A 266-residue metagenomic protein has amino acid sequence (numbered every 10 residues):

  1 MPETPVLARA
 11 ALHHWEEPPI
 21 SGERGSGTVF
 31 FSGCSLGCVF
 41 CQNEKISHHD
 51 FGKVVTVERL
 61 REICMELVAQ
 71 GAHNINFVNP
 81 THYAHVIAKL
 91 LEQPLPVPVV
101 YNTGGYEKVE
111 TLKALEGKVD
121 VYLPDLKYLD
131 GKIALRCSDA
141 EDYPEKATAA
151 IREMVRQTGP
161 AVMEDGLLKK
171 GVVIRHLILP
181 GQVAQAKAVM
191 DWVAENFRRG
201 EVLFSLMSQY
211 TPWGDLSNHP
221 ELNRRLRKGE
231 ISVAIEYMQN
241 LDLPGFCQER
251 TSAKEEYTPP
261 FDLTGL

Functional and structural regions predicted by a protein language model:
M1-Y122, D130-K132: Conserved Radical SAM active-site core
G27, I75, V99-Y101, Y122-P124 (+3 more regions): Hydrophobic faces of well-ordered beta-strands that scaffold small-molecule active sites in alpha/beta enzyme cores
S47, A84, Y106-K108, L126-P144 (+3 more regions): Conserved radical SAM core fold
L60, I87, L112, A147 (+4 more regions): Aromatic/hydrophobic pocket-lining residues that form the small-molecule binding cavity in soluble enzyme cores
V68-Q93, L135-R136, D142-Y143, R152 (+1 more regions): Conserved glycine-rich "GG(E/T)P / GGGxP" loop and the immediately following alpha-helix in the radical SAM core
L90-V100, A149-M154, K228-M238: Alpha-helix-loop-beta-strand connector modules within alpha/beta enzyme cores
A134-D165: Anionic-ligand binding region
P160-L266: Auxiliary Fe-S-binding modules of radical SAM enzymes
